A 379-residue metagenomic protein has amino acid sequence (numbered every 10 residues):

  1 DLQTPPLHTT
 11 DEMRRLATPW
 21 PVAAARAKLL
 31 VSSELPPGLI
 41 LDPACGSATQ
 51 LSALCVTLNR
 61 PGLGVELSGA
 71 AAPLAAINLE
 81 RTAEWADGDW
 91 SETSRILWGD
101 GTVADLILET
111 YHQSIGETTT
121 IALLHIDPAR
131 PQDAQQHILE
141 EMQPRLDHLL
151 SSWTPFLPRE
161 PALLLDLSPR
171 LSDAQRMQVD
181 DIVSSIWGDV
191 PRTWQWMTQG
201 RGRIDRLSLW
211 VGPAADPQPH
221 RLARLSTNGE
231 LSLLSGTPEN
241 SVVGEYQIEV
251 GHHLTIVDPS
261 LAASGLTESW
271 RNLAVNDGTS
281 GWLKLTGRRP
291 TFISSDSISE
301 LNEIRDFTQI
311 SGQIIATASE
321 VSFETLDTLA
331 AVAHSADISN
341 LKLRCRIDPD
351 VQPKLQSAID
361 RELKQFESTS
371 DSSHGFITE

Functional and structural regions predicted by a protein language model:
D1-E379: SAM-dependent transferase fold signal centered on methyltransferase-like domains, encompassing both Class I
